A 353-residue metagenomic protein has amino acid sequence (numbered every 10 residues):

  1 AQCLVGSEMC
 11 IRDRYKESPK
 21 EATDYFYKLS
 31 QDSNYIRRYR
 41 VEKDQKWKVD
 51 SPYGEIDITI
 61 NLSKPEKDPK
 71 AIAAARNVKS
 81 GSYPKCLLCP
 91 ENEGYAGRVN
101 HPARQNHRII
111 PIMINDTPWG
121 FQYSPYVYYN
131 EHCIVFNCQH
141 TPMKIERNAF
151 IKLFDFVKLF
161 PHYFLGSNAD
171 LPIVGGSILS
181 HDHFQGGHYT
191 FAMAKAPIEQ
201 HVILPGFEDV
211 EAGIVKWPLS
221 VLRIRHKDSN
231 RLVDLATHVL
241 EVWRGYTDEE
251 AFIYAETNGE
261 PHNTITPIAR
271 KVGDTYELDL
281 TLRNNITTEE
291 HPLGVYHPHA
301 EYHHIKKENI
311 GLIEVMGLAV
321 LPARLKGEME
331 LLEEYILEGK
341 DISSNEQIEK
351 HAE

Functional and structural regions predicted by a protein language model:
A1-G6, I11: Single conserved hydrophobic/aromatic residue that forms the stacking wall/gate of nucleotide- or nucleobase-binding
D13, D24, K28, D155 (+2 more regions): Charged/polar, solvent-exposed surface patches and flexible loops
Y15-N77: Alpha/beta catalytic barrel-like cores
R37-K46, R104-H107, P118, A169-L171 (+2 more regions): Short alpha-helical segments and helix-capping/turn motifs at coil-helix boundaries
W47-V49, Y126, V210-I214: Short, flexible, solvent-exposed loop/turn segments with mixed acidic/basic and small polar residues
D50-E199, I203, V221-R223, N230: Glycine- and small hydrophobic-enriched segments that form the cores of compact globular domains
K144, F164-L165, L171-S177, H188-E353: Conserved His + Asp/Glu catalytic blocks
